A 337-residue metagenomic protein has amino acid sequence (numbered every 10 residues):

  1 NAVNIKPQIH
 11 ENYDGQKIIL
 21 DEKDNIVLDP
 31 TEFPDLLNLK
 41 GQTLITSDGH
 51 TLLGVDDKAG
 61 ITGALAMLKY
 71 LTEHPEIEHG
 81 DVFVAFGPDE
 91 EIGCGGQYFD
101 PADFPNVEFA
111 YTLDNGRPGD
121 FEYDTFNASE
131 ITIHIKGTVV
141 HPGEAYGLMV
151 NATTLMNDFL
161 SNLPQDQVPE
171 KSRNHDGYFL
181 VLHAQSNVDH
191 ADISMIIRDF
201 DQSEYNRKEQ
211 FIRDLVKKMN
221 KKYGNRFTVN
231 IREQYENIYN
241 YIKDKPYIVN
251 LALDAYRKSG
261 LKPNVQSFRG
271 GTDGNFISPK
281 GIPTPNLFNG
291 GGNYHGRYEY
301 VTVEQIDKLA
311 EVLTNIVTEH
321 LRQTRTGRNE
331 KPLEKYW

Functional and structural regions predicted by a protein language model:
N1-I45: Acidic/His- and Gly-rich active-site-bordering loop/insert found across diverse amide/peptide-bond hydrolases
L37-F126, V168-S172, D176-Y178, L182 (+3 more regions): Acidic/histidine-rich catalytic neighborhood of metal-dependent amide-processing enzymes
L37-T51, K136-V140, S259, G291-H295: Glycine/charged-rich beta-loop-alpha catalytic/anionic-binding loops adjacent to active sites
T112-A145, M149-T154: Phosphate/diphosphate-binding glycine-rich loops and adjacent basic-rich segments that engage nucleotide
Y123, A145-A184, S203-T228: Acidic-enriched catalytic cores of C-N bond-cleaving enzymes acting on peptides and small amides
I133-I135, A191-D199, I231-I238: Short, hydrophobic beta-strand segments
T154-K171, Y178-L180, R226-F227, E236-P285: Active-site-adjacent substrate-binding region of metalloamidase/peptidase-like peptide-processing proteins
N187-D189, K262-H320, N329: Zn-dependent metallopeptidase/amidohydrolase metal-coordination segment
